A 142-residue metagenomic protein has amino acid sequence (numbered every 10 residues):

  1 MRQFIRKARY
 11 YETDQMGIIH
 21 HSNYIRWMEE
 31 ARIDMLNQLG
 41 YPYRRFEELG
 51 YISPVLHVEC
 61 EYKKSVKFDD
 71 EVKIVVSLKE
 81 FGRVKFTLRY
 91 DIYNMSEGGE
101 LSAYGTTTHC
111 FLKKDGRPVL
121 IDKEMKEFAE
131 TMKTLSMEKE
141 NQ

Functional and structural regions predicted by a protein language model:
M1-E30, D34-M35: Catalytic strand-loop segment that frames the active site of acyl-thioester-processing enzymes
R2-F4, N37, K67-F68, K79-Q142: HotDog/MaoC-like acyl-thioester-processing domains
K7, E59, T108: Short aromatic/hydrophobic contact patches that present stacked aromatics for nucleic-acid/ligand binding
E12, M16-H21, E29, E59 (+7 more regions): Anionic, Ser/Thr-rich low-complexity intrinsically disordered regions
M35-F86, E100, Y104: Hydrophobic beta-strand-centered segment that forms part of the acyl-chain substrate-binding groove
